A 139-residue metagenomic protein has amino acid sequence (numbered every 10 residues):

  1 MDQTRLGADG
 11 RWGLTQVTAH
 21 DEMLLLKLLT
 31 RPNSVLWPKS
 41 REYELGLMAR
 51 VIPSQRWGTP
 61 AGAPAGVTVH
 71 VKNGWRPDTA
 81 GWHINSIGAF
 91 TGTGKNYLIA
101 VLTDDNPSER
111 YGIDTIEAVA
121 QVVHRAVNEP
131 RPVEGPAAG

Functional and structural regions predicted by a protein language model:
M1-G139: Penicillin-recognizing serine hydrolase domain
